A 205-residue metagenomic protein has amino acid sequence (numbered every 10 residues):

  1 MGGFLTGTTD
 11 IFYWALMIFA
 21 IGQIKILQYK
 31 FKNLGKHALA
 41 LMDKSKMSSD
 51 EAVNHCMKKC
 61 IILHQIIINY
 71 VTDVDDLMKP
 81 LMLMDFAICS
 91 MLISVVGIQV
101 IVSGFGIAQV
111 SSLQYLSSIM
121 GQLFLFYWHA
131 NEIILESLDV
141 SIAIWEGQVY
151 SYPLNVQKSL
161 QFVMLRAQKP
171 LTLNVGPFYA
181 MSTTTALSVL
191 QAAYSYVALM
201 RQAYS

Functional and structural regions predicted by a protein language model:
M1-S205: Membrane-embedded alpha-helical segments and the immediately adjacent membrane-proximal loops of multi-pass integral
